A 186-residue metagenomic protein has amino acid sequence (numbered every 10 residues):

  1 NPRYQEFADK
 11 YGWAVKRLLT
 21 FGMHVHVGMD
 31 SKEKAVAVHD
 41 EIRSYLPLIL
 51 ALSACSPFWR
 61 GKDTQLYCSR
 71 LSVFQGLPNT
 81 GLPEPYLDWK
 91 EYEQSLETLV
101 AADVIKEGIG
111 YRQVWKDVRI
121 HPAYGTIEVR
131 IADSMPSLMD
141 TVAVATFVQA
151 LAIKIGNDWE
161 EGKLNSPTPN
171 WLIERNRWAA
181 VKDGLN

Functional and structural regions predicted by a protein language model:
N1: Active-site acidic/histidine clusters and adjacent loop/turn architecture that either coordinate catalytic ions
Y4: Extended interaction regions within the primary functional domain
F7, W13-K16, F74-N186: C-terminal accessory/tail domains of diverse enzymes
F7-M23, D30, V36-L87: Metal-dependent DNA replication initiation modules
H26-D30, A132-S134: Short strand-loop junctions, especially beta-strand C-caps/beta-turns that link beta-sheets to coils or alpha-helices
